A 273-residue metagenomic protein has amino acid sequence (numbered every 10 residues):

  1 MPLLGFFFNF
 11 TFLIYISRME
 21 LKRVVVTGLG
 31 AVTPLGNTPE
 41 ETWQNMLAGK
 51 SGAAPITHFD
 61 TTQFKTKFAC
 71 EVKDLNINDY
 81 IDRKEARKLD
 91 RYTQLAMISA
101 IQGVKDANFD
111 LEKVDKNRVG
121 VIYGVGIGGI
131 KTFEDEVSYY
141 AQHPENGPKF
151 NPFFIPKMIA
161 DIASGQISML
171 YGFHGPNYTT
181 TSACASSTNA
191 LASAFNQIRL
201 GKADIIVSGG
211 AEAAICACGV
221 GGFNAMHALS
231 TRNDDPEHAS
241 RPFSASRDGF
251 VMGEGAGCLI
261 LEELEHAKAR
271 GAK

Functional and structural regions predicted by a protein language model:
N9-I16: Short, positively charged and aromatic/hydrophobic N-terminal segments
S17-E85, A107, E265-K273: ACP-dependent fatty acid/polyketide chain-elongation machinery
E20-L21, N37, A48-I56, K105-D115 (+1 more regions): Acyl-thioester C-C bond-transforming condensing/cleaving domain
E40, Q94-I101, T188, A192: A broad detector of short, well-ordered amphipathic alpha-helices that serve as recognition/interaction surfaces
H58-F109, K113, A160-H174: A glycine- and small-residue-enriched flexible loop/hinge segment at structural boundaries
